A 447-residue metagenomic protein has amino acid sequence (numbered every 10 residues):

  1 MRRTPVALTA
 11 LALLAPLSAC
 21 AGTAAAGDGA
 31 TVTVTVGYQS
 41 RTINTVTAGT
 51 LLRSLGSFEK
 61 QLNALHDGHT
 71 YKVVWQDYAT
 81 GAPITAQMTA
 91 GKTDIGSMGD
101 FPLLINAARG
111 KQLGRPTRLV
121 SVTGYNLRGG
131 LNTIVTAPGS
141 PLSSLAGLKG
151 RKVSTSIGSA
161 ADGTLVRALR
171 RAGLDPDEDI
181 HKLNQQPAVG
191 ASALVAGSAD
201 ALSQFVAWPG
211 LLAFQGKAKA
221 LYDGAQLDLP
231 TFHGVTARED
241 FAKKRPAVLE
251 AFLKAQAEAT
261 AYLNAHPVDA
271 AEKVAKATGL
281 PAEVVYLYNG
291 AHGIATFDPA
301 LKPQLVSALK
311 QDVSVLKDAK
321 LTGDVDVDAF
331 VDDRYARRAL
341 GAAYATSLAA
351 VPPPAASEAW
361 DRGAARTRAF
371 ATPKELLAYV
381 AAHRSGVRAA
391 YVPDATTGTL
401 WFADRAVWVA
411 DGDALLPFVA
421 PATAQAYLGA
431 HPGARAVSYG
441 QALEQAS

Functional and structural regions predicted by a protein language model:
L8-S18: Bacterial N-terminal signal peptides
T9, A342-A369, P373-S447: Intrinsically disordered, low-complexity linkers and terminal regions that flank or interleave Cys/His-based
L17-A30: Bacterial lipoprotein signal-peptidase II cleavage site
D28-D175, H181-Q185, D200, L229: Short, glycine-/small- and polar/acidic-enriched structural segments that line small-molecule recognition paths
I43, K244-G323: Secondary-structure end/capping motifs
L131-P141, T231-A247, V409-D411: A bilobed periplasmic-binding-protein/Venus flytrap-type ligand-binding module shared by bacterial periplasmic
K182, A188-K276, K374, H383-A390 (+1 more regions): Pocket-lining segment of extracytoplasmic ligand-binding domains
L316-P353: Conserved C-terminal helix/tail region of periplasmic/extracytoplasmic solute-binding proteins
